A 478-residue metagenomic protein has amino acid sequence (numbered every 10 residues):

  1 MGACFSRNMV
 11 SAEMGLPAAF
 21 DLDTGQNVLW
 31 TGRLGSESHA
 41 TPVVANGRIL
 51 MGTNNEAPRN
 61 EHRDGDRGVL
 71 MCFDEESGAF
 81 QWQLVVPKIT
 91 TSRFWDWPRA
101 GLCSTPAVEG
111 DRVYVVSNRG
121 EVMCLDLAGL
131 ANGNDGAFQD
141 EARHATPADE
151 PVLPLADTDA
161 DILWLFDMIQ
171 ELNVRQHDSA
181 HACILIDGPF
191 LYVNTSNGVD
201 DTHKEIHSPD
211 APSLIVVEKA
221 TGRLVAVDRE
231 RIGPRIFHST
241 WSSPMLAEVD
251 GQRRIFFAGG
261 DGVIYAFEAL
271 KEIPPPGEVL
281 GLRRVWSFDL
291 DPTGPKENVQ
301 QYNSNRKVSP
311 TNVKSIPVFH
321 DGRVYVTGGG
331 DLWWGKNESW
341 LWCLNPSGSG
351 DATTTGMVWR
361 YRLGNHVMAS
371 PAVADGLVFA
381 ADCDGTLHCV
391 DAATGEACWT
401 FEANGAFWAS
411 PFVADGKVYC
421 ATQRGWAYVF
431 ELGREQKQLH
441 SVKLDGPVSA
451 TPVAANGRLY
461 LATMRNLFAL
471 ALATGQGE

Functional and structural regions predicted by a protein language model:
M1-E478: Noncatalytic, solvent-exposed loop/strand surfaces of beta-propeller-type extracellular/periplasmic domains
